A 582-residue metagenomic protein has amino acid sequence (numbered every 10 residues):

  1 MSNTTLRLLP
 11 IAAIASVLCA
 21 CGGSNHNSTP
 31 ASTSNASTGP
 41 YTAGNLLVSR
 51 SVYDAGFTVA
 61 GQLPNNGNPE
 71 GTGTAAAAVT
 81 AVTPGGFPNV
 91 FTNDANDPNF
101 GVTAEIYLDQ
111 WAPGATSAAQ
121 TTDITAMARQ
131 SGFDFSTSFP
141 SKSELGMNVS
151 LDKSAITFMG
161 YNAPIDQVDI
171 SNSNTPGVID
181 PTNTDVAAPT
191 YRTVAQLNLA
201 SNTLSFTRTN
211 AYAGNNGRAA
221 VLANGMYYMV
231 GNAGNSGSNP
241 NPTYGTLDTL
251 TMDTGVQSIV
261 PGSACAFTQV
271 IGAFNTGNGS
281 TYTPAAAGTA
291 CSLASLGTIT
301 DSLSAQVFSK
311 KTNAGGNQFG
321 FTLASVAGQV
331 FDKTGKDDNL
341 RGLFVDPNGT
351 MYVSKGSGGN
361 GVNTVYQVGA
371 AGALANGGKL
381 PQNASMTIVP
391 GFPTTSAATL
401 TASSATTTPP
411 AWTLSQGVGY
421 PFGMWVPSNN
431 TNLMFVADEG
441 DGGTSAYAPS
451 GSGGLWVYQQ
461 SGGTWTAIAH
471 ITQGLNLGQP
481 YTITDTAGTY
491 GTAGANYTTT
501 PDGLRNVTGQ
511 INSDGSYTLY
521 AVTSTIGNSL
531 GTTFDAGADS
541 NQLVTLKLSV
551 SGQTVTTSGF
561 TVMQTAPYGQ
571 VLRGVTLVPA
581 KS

Functional and structural regions predicted by a protein language model:
M1-P10: Bacterial N-terminal signal peptides that target proteins for export
S2, A15-T38: Bacterial Sec-dependent N-terminal signal peptides
R7, C21, G225-Y227: Domain-scale selection of a single, long terminal region that carries the protein's primary operational module
R7-L8, A15-L18, V194: Intrinsically disordered and other compositionally biased segments
L9-A12, C21, V522, L546: Low-complexity, intrinsically disordered/propeptide-like segments
I11-I14, T565: Preference for short coil/turn "hinge" residues that link or interrupt alpha-helices
A36-S582: Beta-propeller fold recognition
